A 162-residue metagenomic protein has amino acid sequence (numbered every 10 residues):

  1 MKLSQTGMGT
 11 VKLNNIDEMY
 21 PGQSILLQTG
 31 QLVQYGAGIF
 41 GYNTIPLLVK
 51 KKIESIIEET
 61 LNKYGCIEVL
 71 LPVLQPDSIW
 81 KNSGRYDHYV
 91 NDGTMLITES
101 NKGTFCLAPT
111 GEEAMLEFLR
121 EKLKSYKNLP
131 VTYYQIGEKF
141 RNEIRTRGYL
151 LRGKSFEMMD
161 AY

Functional and structural regions predicted by a protein language model:
M1-Y162: TRNA-recognition modules of translation machinery and tRNA-sensing kinases, especially anticodon-binding
